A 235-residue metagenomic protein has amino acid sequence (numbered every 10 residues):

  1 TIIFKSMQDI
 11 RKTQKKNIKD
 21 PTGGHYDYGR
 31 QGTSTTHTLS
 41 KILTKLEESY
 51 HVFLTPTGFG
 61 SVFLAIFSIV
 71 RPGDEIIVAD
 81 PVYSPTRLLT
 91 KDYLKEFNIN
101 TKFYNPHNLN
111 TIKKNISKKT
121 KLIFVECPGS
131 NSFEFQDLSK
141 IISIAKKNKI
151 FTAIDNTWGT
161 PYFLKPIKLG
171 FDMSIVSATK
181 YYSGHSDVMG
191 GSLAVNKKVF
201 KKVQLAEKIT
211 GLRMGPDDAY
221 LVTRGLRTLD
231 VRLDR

Functional and structural regions predicted by a protein language model:
I2, Y26, Y220: A broad, low-specificity signal marking well-ordered, structured residues that form hydrophobic/aromatic
I2-K5, K180: Glycine-rich beta-alpha junction loops
I3, E48, N196: Residue-level marker of positions within ordered structural domains that often coincide with functionally constrained
S6-G60, T90-D92: Conserved N-terminal alpha-helix of the aminotransferase class I/II PLP-enzyme fold
V52-R235: Conserved PLP-enzyme active-site core in the AAT-like
